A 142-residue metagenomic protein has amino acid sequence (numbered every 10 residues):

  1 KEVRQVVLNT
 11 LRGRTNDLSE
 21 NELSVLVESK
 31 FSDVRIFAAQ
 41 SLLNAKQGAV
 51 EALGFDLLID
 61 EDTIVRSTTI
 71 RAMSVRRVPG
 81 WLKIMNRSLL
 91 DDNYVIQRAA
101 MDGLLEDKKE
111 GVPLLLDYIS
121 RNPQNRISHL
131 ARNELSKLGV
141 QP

Functional and structural regions predicted by a protein language model:
K1-E2, S32-D33, T63-I64, P79 (+2 more regions): Alpha-helix N-cap/helix-start positions at coil->helix boundaries
K1-G13, S19, S24, E28-L43 (+1 more regions): Alpha-solenoid helical repeat scaffolds
R4-Q5, I36, Q40, S67 (+3 more regions): Alpha-solenoid HEAT/ARM repeat scaffold
Q5-N9, L23-V27, A39-Q40, G54-F55 (+4 more regions): Amphipathic alpha-helical repeat scaffolds
T10-G13, S41-N44, A72-V75, G103-E106 (+1 more regions): Core register positions within helices of long alpha-helical scaffolds
N16-E28, Q47-I59, V78-L90, K109-S120 (+1 more regions): Amphipathic alpha-helical scaffolding segments comprising HEAT/armadillo-like alpha-solenoid repeats
S120-P142: Eukaryotic acidic, Ser/Thr-rich intrinsically disordered low-complexity regions
